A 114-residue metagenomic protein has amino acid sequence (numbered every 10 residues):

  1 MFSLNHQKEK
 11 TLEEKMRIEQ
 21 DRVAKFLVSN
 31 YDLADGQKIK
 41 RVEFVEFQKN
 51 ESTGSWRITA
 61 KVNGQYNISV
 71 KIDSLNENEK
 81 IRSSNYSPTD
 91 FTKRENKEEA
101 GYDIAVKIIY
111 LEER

Functional and structural regions predicted by a protein language model:
M1-D32, R114: N-terminal trafficking/processing presequences and adjacent post-cleavage segments of proteins routed to secretion
F2, F26, F44-F47, F91: Phenylalanine-focused residue identity feature
F2-N5, K49, Y102-I104: Charged, low-complexity, helix/coiled-coil-prone segments
T11, T53, T59, T89-T92: Residue-identity detector for threonine
V28-S84: Mature extracytoplasmic domains of secretory-pathway proteins
P88-R114: C-terminal partner/receptor-binding element of secreted or periplasmic proteins
